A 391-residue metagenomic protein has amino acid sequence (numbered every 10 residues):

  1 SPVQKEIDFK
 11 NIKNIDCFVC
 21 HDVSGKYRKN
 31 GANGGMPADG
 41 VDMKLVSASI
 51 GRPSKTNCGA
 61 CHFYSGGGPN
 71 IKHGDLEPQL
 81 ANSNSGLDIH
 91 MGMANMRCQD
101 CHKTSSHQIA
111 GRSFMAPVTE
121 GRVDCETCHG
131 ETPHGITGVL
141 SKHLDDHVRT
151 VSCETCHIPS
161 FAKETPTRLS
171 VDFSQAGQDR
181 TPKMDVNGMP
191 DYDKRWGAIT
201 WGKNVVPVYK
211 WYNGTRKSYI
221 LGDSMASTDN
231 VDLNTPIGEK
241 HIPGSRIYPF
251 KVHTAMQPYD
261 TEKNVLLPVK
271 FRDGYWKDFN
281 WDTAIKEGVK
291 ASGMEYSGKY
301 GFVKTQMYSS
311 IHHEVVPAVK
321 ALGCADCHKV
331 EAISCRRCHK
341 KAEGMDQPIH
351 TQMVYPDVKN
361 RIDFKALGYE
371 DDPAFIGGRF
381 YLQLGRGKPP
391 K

Functional and structural regions predicted by a protein language model:
S1-S174, G298-K391: Inter-heme linker and motif-flanking segments adjacent to c-type heme-binding CXXCH motifs in c-type cytochromes
F161-K391: Long, charged, low-complexity terminal extensions
